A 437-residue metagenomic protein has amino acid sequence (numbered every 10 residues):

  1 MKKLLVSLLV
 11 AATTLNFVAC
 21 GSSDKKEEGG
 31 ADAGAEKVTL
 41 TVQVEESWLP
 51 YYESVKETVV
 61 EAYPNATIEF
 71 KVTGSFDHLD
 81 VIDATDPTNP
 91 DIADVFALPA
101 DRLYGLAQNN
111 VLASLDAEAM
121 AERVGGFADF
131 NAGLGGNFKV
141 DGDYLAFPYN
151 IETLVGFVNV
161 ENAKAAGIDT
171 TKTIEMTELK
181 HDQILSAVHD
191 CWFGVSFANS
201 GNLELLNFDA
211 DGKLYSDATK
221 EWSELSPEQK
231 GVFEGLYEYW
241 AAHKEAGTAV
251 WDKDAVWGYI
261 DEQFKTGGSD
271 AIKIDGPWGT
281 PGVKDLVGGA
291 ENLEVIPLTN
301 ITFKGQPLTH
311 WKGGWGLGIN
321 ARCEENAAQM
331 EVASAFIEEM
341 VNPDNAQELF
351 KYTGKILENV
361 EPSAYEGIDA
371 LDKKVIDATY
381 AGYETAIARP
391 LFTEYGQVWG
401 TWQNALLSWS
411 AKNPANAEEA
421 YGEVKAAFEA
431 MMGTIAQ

Functional and structural regions predicted by a protein language model:
V6, T13, C20-Y104, Q108 (+2 more regions): Conserved N-terminal structural module of periplasmic/extracytoplasmic solute-binding proteins
Y51, V55, V232-L236, E325-M340 (+1 more regions): Short amphipathic alpha-helical coupling segments at ligand-binding clamshell hinges and other catalytic/signaling
V72-I82, W251-K265: Short helix-initiation/N-cap motifs at beta->coil->alpha
A100-L154, K164-A166, E294-T299: Hinge/lid segment of periplasmic solute-binding proteins
D141-Y149, L154, E175-L225, D270: Extracytoplasmic/periplasmic solute-binding protein
Y215-D254: Glycine-centered hinge/linker elements that transmit conformational signals in sensory and ligand-binding systems
L286-Y352: Extracytoplasmic/periplasmic substrate-recognition and gating elements
S363-G367, Y380-Q437: Conserved C-terminal helix/tail region of periplasmic/extracytoplasmic solute-binding proteins
